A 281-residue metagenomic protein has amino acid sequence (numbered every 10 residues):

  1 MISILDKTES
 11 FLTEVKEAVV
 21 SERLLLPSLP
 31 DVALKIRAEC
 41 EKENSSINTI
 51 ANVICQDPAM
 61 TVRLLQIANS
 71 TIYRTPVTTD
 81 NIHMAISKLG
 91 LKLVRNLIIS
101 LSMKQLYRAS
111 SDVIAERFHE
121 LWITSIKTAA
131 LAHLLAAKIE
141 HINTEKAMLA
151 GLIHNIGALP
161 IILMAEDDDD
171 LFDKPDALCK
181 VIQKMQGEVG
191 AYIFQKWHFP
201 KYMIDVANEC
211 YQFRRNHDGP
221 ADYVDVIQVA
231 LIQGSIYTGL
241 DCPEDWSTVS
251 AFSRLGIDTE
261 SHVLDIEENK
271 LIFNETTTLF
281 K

Functional and structural regions predicted by a protein language model:
M1-A18, S253-K281: Terminal helices and disordered tails flanking the catalytic cores of nucleotide-processing hydrolases
M1-L152, P160-D168, D173-W246: Conserved alpha-helical "signature site" that marks functionally important helical segments or helix/loop junctions
G157: Charged, well-structured binding/catalytic surfaces in domain cores that contact anionic ligands
P243-I257: C-terminal, helix-dominated tail/subdomain
